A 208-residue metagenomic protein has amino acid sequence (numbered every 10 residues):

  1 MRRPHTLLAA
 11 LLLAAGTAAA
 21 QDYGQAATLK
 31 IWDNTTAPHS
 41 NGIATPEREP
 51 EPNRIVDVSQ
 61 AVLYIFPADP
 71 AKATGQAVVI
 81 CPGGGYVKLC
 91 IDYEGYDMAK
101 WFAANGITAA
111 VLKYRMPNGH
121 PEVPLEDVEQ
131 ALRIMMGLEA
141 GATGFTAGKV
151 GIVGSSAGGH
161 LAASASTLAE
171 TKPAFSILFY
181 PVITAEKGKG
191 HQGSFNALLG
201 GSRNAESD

Functional and structural regions predicted by a protein language model:
M1-L8: Bacterial N-terminal signal peptides that target proteins for export
L8-A9, F195: Alpha-helical structural signal
A9-L11, R133: A ubiquitous, low-specificity "background" feature that marks scattered single residues across proteins without
L11-A19: Hydrophobic h-region of N-terminal signal peptides that target proteins for export in Gram-negative bacteria
Q21-D208: Alpha/beta-hydrolase superfamily serine-hydrolase fold, recognizing
